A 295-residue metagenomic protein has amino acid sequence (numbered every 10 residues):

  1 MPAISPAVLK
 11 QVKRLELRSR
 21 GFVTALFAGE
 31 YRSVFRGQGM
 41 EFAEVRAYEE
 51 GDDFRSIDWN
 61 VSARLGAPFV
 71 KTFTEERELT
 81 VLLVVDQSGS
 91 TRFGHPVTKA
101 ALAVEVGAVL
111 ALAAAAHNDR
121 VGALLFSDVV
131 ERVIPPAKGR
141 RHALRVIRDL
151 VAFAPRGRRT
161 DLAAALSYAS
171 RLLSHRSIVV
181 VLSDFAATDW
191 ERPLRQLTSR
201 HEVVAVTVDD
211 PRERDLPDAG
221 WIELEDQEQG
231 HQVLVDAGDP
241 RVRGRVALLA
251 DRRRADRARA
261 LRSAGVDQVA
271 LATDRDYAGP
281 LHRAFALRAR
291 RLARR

Functional and structural regions predicted by a protein language model:
M1-Y31, F42, A47-D52, V61 (+3 more regions): Exposed, interaction-prone extracellular/peripheral surfaces
S33, G37: Glycine/alanine-rich phosphate-binding loops at beta-alpha junctions
F54-S56: N-terminal juxtadomain amphipathic helix that follows a signal peptide/anchor or precedes a small N-terminal auxiliary
